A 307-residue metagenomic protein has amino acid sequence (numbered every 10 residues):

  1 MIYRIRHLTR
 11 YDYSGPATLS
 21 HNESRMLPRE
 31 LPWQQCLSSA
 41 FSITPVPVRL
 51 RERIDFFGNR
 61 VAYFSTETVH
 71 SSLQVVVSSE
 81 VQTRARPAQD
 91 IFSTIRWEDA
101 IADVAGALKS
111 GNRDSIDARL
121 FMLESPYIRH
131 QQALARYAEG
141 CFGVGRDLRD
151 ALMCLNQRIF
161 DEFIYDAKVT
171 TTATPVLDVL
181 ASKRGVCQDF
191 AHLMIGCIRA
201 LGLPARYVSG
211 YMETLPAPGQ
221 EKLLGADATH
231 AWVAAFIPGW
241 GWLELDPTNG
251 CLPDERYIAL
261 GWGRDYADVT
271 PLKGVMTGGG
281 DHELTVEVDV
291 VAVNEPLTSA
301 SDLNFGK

Functional and structural regions predicted by a protein language model:
M1, H7, S20-N22, S39 (+7 more regions): Structural beta-strand/beta-sheet cores of well-ordered domains, especially the beta-sheet scaffolds that support
M1-K109: Intrinsically disordered, low-complexity N-terminal segments that are enriched in acidic
T9, T170, T248: Ser/Thr-centric signal marking residues that sit in or immediately flank functional binding/regulatory motifs
Y13, V81, I237, V290-A292: Short beta-strand segments enriched in hydrophobic/aromatic residues within well-folded beta-rich domains
S24-Q34, S39-S42, N249-T270, G274-E283 (+2 more regions): Glycine-rich, small/acidic residue-mixed loop/short-helix segments
D99-G185, L193, R264-Y266, V288-P296: Secondary-structure boundary elements
Q157, F163, D189-G280: Hydrophobic/aromatic-rich core segments of domains that either
E295-N304: Extended, charge-rich intrinsically disordered regulatory tails
